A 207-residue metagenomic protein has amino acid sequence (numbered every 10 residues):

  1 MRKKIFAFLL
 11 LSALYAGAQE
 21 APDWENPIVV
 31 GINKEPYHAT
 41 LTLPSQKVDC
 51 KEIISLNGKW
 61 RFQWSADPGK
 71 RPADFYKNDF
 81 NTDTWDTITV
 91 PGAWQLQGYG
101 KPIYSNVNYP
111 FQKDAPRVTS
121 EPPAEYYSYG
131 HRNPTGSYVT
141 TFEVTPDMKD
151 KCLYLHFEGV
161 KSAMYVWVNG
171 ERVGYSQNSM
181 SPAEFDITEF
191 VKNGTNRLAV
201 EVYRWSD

Functional and structural regions predicted by a protein language model:
M1-E20: Bacterial Sec-dependent N-terminal signal peptides
A7-S12, Y76, N81, E143: Compositionally biased, low-structure terminal segments
L14, C50-K51, I187-T188: Short, flexible, glycine/charge-rich loop motifs used to bind or transfer phosphoryl groups or to couple energy/partner
G17-R117, R197-D207: Accessory carbohydrate-binding/adhesion or oligomerization-edge regions at the termini of glycan-active proteins
I28-G31, T42, Q46-K47, R61-S65 (+3 more regions): Accessory beta-strand-rich segments of carbohydrate-active enzymes
A115-Y127: Short glycine/proline-rich turn/loop motifs
